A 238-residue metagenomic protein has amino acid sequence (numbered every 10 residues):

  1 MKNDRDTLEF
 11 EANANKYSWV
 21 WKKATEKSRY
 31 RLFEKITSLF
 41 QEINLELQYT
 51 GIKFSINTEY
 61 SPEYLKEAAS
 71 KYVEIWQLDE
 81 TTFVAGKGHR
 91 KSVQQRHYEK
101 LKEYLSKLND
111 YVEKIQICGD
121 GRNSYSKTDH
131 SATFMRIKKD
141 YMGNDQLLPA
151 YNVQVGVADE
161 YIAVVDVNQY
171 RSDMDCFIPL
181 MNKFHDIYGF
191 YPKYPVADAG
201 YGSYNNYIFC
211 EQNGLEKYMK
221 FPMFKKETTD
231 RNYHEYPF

Functional and structural regions predicted by a protein language model:
M1-F238: Anion-binding and metal-coordination hotspots
